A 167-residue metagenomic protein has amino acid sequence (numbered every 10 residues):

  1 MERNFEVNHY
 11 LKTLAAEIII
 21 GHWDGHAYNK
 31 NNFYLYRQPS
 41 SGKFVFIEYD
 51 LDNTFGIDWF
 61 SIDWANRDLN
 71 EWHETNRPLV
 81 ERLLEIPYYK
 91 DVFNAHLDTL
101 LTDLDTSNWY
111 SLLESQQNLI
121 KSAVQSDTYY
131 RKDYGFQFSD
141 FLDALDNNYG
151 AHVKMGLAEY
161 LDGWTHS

Functional and structural regions predicted by a protein language model:
M1-Y28, N32-S167: Middle-to-C-terminal accessory/interaction subdomains
